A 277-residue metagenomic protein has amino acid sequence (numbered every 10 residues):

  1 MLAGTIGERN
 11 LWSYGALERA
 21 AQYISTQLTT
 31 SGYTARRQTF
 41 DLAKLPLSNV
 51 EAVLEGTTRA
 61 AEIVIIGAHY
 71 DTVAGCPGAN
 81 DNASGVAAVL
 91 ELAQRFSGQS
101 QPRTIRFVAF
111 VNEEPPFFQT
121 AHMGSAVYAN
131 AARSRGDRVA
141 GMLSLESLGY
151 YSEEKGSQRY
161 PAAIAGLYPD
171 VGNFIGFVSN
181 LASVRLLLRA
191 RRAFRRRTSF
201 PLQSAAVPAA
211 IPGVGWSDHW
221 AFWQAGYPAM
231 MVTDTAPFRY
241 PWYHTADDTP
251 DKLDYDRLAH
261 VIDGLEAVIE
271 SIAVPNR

Functional and structural regions predicted by a protein language model:
M1, G15, R19-A35, S84 (+9 more regions): Extracytoplasmic/secreted proteins, especially bacterial periplasmic and envelope-associated proteins
M1-N10, A68, A109-F110, Y168-N173 (+1 more regions): Acidic/histidine-rich, surface-exposed loop or edge segments in extracytoplasmic proteins
M1-R59, Q203-A205: A non-catalytic alpha/beta surface segment that caps or lines the substrate-entry region of metallo-dependent hydrolase
A3-L11, S25, T29-T34, A93-Q101 (+5 more regions): Sec-exported extracytoplasmic/periplasmic mature domains
R37, E51, I63-G67, R106-A109 (+2 more regions): Structural recognition of the beta-strand scaffold that forms the well-ordered cores of secreted hydrolase catalytic
T39-D41, G56, A68-T72, A109-V111 (+1 more regions): A mature extracytoplasmic/lumenal domain signature
V73-L188, I211-V214: Acidic/histidine-rich catalytic neighborhood of metal-dependent amide-processing enzymes
G141, L148-R277: Active-site-adjacent substrate-binding region of metalloamidase/peptidase-like peptide-processing proteins
